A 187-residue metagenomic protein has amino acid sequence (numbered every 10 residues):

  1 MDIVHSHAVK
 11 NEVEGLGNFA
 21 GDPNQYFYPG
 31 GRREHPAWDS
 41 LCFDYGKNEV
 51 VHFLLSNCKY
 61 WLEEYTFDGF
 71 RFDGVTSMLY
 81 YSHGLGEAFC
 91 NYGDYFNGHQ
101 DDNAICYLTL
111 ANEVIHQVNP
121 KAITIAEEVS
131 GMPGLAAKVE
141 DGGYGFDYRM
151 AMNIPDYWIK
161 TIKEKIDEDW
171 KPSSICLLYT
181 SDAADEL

Functional and structural regions predicted by a protein language model:
M1-Q100: Substrate-binding/active-site clefts of carbohydrate-active enzymes
T66-D68, H83-S181: Conserved alpha/beta catalytic core and glycan-binding cleft of carbohydrate-active enzymes
D182-L187: A short, hydrophobic C-terminal helix/tail in secreted or cell-surface proteins
